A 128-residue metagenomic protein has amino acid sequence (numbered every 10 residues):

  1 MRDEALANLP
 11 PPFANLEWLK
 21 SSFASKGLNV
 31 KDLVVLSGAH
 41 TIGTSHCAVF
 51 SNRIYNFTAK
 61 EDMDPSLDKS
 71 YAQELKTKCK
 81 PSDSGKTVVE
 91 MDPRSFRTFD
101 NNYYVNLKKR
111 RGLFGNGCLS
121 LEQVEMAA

Functional and structural regions predicted by a protein language model:
M1-A128: Catalytic cores of secreted/periplasmic or lumenal enzymes
